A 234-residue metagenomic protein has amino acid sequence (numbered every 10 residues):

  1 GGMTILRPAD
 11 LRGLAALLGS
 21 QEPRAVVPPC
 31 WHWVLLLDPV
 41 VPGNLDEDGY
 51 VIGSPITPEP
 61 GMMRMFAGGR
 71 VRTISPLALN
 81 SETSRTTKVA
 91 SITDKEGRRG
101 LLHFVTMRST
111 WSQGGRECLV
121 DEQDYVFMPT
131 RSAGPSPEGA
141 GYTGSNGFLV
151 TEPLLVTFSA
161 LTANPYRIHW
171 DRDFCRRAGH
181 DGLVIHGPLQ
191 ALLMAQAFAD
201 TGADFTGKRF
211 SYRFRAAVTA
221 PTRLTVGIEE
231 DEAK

Functional and structural regions predicted by a protein language model:
G1, F66-V150, F214-K234: HotDog/MaoC-like acyl-thioester-processing domains
G1-E82: Hydrophobic, proline/glycine-rich low-complexity stretches
G1-V26, E138-Q190, A197-D200: A contiguous, surface-exposed recognition patch within enzymatic or periplasmic domains that forms
I5, H32-L35, R64-M65, R70 (+8 more regions): Residue-level preference for alpha-helix termini and adjacent loops
L11, R85-V89, A191: Short, hydrophobic/amphipathic alpha-helical packing segments that form internal helix faces or helix-helix interfaces
C30-W33, A191, G207-P221: Small/polar glycine-rich anion-binding or flexible loop at a beta-alpha turn
S54-F66, G182, L193-T206: Short, basic/aromatic beta-hairpin or loop at an interaction surface
